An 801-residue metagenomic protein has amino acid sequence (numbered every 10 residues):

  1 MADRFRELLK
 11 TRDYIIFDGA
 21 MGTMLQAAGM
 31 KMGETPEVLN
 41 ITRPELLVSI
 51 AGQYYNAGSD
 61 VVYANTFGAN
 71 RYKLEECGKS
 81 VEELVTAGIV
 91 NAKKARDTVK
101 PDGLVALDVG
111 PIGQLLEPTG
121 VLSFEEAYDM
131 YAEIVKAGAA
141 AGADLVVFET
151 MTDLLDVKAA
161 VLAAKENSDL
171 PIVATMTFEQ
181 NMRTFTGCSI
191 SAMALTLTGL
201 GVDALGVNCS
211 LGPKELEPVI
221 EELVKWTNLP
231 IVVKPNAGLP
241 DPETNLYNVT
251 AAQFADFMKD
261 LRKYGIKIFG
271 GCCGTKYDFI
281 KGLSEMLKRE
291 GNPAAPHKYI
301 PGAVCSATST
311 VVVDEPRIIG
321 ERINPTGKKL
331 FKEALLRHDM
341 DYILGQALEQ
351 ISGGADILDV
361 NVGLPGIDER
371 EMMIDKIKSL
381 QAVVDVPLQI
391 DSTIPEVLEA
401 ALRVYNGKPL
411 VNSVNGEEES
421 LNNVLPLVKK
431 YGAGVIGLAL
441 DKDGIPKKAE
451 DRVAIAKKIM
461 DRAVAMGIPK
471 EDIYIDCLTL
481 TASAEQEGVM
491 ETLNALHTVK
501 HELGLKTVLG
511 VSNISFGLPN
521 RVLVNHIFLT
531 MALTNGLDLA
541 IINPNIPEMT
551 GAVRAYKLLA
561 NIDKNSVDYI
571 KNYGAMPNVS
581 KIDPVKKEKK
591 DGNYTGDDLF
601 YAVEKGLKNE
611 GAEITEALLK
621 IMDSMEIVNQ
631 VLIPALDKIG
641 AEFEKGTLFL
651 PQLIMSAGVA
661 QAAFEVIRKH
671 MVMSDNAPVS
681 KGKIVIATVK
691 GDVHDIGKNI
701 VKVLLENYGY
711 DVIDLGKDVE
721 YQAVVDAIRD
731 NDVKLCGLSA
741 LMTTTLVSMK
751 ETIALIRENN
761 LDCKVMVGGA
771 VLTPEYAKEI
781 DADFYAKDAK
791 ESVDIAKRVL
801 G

Functional and structural regions predicted by a protein language model:
M1-G801: Domain-level signal for soluble alpha/beta catalytic cores
